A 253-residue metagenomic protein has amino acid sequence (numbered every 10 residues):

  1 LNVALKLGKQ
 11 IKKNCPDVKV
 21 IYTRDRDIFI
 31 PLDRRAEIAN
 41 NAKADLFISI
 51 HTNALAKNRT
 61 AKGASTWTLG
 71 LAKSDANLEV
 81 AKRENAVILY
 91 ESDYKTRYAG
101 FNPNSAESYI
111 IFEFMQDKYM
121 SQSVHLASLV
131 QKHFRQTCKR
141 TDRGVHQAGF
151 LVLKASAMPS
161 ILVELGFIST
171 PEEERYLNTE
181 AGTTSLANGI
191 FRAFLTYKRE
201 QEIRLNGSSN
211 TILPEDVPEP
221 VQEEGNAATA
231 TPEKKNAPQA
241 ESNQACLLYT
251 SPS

Functional and structural regions predicted by a protein language model:
L1-F101, Q116-M120, V124-S128, T184 (+3 more regions): Catalytic-core regions of hydrolytic enzymes
N53, T96-E107, A155-S160: N-proximal short alpha-helices
E107-S209: Active-site-adjacent mobile loop/cap segments within catalytic or ligand-binding domains
Y249-S253: Conserved small/polar residues in nucleotide/adenosyl-binding loops
